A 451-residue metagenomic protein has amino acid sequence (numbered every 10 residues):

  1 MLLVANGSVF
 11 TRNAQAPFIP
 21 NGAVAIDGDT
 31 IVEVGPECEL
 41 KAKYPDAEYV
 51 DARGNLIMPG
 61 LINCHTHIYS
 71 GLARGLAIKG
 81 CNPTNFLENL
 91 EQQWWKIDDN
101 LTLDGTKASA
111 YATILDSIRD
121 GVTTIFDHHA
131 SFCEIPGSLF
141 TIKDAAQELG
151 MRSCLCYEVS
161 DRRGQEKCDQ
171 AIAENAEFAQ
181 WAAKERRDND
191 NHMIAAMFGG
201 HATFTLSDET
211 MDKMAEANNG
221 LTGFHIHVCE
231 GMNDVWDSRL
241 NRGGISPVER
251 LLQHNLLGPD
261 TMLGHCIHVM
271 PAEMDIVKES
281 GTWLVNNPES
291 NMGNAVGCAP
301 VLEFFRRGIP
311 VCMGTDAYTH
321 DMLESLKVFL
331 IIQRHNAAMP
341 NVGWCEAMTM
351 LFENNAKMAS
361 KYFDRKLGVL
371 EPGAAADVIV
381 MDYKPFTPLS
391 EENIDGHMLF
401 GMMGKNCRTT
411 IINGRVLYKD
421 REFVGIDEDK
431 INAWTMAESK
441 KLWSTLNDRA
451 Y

Functional and structural regions predicted by a protein language model:
M1-G22, I26-V32, K43, F352-Y451: Active-site microenvironment of metallo-dependent hydrolases
L2-N6, K41-E88, D104, Y111 (+1 more regions): Replace "His-x-His-based motif
G7, V24, D29, G54 (+14 more regions): Divalent metal-coordination and catalytic microenvironments
L72-T106, R162-G164, M232-G258, S280-W283 (+1 more regions): Active-site gating loops and adjacent loop-to-helix segments of metal-dependent hydrolytic enzymes
L76-H128, C133-M151, A173-D190, M436-K441: Alpha-helical scaffold segments that flank or form the walls of functional sites
H129-C266: Metal-coordinating catalytic core of metallo-dependent amide/deamination hydrolases
G150, N218-G223, L256-P259, I276-V285 (+2 more regions): Glycine-enriched alpha-helix->loop->beta-strand junction motifs that scaffold or abut catalytic
Q253-D260, V301-P385, L399-M403: His/Asp/Glu-enriched, well-ordered alpha-helical/loop segment that forms or immediately abuts the divalent-metal
